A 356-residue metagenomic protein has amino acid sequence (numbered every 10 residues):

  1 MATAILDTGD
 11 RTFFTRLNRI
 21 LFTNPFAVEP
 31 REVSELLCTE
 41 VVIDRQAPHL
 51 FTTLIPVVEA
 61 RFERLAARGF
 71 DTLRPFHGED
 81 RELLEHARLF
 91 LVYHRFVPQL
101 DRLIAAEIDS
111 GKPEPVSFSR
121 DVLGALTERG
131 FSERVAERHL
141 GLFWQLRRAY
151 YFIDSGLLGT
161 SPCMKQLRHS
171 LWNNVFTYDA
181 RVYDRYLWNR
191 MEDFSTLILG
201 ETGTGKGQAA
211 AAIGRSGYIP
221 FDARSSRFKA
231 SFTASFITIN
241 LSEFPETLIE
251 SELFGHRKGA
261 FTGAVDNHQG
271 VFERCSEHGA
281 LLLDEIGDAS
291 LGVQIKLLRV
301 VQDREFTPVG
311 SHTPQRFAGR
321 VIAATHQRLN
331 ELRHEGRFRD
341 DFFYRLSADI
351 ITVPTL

Functional and structural regions predicted by a protein language model:
M1-G159: N-terminal accessory segments that target, anchor, or regulate ATP-driven/P-loop NTPase machines and associated
L100, I104-G111, V182, Y186 (+2 more regions): Long, hydrophobic, amphipathic alpha-helical segments used as structural scaffolds
L103, Y178, V182, S216 (+1 more regions): Solvent-exposed amphipathic alpha-helical surface segments
I108, F131, A180-L187, D222 (+3 more regions): Short, flexible helix-adjacent loops and helix caps
D121-E133, F143, Q166-R168, Q302-D303 (+1 more regions): Short, mixed-charge, low-aromatic patches
I153-F194: Pre-Walker A (pre-P-loop) alpha-helix and adjacent loop at the N terminus of AAA/AAA+ ATPase modules, a conserved
F194-L356: Conserved catalytic/coupling elements of P-loop NTPase cores
